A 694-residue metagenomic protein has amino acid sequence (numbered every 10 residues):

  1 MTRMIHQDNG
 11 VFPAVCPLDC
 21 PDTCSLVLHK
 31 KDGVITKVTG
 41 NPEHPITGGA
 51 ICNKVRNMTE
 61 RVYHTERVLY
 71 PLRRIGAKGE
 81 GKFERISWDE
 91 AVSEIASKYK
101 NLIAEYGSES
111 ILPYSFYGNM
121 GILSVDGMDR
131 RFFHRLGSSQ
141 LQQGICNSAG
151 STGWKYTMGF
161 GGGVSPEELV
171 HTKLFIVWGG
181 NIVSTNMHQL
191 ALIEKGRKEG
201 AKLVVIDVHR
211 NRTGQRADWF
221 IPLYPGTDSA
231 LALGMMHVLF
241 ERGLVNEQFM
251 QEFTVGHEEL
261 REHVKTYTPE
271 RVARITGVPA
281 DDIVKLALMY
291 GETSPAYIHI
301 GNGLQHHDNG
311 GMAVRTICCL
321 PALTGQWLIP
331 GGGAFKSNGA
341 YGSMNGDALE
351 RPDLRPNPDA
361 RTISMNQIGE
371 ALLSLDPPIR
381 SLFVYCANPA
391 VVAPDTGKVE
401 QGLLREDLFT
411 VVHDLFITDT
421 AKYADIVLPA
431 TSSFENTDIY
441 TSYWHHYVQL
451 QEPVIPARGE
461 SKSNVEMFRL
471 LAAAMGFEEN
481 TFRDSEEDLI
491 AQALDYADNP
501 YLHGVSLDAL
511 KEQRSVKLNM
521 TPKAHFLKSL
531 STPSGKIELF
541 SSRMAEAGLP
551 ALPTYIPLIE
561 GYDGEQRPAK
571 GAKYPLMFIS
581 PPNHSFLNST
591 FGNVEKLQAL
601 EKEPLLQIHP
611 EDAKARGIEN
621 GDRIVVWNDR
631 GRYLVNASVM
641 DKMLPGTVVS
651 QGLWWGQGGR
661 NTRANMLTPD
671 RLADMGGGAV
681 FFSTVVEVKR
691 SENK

Functional and structural regions predicted by a protein language model:
M1-R242, P279, Y385, G659-K694: N-terminal export/assembly segments and adjacent metallocofactor-ligating motifs of anaerobic energy-metabolism
M4, V15, V399, R405-F409 (+4 more regions): Phosphate/diphosphate-binding loops
Y70, R74-R85, E90, H237 (+7 more regions): N-terminal leader/propeptide and maturation segments of large enzyme subunits in energy/redox metabolism and hydrolases
V125-E194, E199-I206, T213, S229-L233 (+3 more regions): Extended redox/cofactor-interaction regions of prokaryotic respiratory oxidoreductases
P166, F434-A457, A472: Glycine/threonine-rich phosphate-binding loop and adjacent beta-strand/alpha-helix elements that clamp
R216-L223, T431, H446-R458, L597: Short beta-alpha connecting loops at secondary-structure transitions that line or flank enzyme active sites
M235, V255-I368, R514: Active-site phosphate/pyrophosphate-binding segments
R458, N464-L510, F591-Q607, E611-K694: Long, contiguous, secondary-structure-rich segments that constitute the structural scaffold of globular domains
